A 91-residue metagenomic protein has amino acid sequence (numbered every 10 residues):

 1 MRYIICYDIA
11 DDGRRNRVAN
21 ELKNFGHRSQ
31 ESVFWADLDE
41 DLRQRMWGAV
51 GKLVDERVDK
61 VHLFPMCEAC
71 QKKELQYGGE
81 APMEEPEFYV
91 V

Functional and structural regions predicted by a protein language model:
M1-L42: Extended, hydrophobic alpha-helical segments
N20-K23, W47-K52, L75-Y77: Intrinsically disordered, low-complexity boundary segments flanking structured domains
V33-K60: Short, intrinsically disordered low-complexity segments
K52-V91: C-terminal structural segments of small proteins and small subunits
